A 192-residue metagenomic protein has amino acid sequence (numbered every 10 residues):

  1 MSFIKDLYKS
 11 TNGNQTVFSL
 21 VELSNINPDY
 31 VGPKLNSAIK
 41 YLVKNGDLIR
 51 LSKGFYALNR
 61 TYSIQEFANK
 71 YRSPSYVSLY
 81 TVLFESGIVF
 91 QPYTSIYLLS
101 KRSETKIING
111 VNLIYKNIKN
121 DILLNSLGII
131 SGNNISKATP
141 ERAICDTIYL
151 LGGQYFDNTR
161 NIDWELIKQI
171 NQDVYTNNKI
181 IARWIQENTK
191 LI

Functional and structural regions predicted by a protein language model:
M1-P74: Short beta-edge/loop segments at beta->alpha junctions of small alpha/beta modules that act as binding/recognition
L58-I192: Nucleic-acid-binding surface
